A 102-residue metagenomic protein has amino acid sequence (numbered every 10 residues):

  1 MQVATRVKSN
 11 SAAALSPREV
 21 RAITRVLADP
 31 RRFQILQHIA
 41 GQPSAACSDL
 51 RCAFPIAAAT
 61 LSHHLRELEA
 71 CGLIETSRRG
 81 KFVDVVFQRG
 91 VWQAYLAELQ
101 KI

Functional and structural regions predicted by a protein language model:
M1-L27, C71-L73, V86, Q93-L99: N-terminal leader segment of winged-helix/HTH proteins
R18-A57, R79-V91: N-terminal helix-turn-helix DNA-binding core of bacterial DNA-binding proteins
L36, A70-C71: Extended rod-forming repeat segments used as scaffolds/tethers
C52, E69-A70: Alpha-helical residues within the helix-turn-helix
L65-R66: Short, hydrophobic-biased segments on the C-terminal half of alpha helices that form "recognition helices"
I102: An amphipathic, aromatic/His-enriched active-site/gating alpha helix that lines ligand/cofactor pockets
